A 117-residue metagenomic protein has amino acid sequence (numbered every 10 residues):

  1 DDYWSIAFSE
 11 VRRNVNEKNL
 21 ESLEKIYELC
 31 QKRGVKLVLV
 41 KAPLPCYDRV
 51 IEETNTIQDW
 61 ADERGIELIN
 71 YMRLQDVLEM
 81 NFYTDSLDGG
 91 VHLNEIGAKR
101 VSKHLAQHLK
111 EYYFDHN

Functional and structural regions predicted by a protein language model:
D1-R33: Secreted/periplasmic serine-hydrolase-like ester/acetyl group-modifying domain
D2-S9, E28, L37, I51-E52 (+2 more regions): Hydrophobic transmembrane signal anchors and adjacent membrane-proximal interface regions, especially in viral
I6-E10, V40-P43, T84-G89: Short, local alpha-helical segments
R13-N19, P45-E52: Acidic-and-aromatic substrate-binding clefts and catalytic sites of carbohydrate-active enzymes
E24-V50: Active-site segments of SGNH/GDSL-like serine hydrolases that catalyze O-acetyl group transfer/hydrolysis on lipids
T54-Y112: Catalytic His-Asp segment of secreted/periplasmic serine-dependent ester chemistry enzymes
Y113-N117: Catalytic active-site module of serine/aspartate enzymes centered on a nucleophile-bearing elbow/loop
